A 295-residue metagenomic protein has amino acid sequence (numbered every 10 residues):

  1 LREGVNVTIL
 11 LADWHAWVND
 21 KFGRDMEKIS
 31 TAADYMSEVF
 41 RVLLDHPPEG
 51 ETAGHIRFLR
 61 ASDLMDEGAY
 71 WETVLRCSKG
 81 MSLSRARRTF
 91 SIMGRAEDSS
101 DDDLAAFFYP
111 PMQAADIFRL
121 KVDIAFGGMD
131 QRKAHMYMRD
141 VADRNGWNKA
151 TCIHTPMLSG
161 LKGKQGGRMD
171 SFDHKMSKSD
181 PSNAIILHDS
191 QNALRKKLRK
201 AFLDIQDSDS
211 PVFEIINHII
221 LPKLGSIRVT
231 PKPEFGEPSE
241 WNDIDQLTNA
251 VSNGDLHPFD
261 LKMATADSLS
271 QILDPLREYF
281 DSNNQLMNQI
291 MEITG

Functional and structural regions predicted by a protein language model:
L1-S159, G163-K164, L224-P238, D243-G295: NTP-dependent nucleotidyl-transfer catalytic core
C152-I185: Active-site and channel-lining beta-strand-loop segments that bind or position nucleotide-derived/phosphorylated
H174-N242: Internal helical hairpin/lid segments
